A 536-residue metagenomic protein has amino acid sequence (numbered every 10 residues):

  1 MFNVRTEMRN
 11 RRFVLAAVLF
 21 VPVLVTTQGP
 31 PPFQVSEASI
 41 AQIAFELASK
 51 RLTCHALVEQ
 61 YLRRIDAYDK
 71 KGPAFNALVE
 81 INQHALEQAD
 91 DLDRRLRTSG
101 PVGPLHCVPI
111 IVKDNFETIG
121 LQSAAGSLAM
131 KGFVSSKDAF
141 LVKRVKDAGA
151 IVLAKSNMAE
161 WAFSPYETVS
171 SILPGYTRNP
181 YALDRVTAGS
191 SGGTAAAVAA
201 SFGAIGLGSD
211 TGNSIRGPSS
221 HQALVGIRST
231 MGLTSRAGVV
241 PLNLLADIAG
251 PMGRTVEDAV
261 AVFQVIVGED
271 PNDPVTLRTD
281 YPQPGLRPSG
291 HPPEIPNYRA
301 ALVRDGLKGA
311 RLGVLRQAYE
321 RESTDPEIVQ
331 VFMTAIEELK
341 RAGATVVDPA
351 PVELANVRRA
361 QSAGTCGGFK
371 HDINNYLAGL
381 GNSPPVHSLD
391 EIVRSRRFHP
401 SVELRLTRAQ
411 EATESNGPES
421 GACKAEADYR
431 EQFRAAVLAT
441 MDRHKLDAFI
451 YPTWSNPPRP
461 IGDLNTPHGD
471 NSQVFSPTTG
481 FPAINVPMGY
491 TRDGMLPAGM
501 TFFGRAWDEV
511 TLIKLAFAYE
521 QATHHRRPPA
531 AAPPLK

Functional and structural regions predicted by a protein language model:
F2-Q88, R97, R316, I328 (+4 more regions): An N-terminal boundary/leader segment
G29-G212, T230, I248, R254 (+1 more regions): Gly/Ser-rich catalytic/binding loops embedded in alpha/beta enzyme cores
A44-L47, R51, L62-G72, N82 (+17 more regions): Sec/Tat-exported extracytoplasmic proteins
K50, C107, D147, I151 (+5 more regions): Glycine-rich, small-residue loops and helix-cap segments that act as flexible hinges at active-site edges
Q60, D114-N115, A124-A125, A154-M158 (+9 more regions): Active-site-proximal beta-strand/loop segments in catalytic clefts of secreted hydrolases
A67, D147, I151, A199-G313 (+4 more regions): Structural helix-boundary/capping segments
H106-A125, A300-Q317, G367-L438, P487-P497: Short helix-loop capping/hinge segments that flank enzyme active sites or metal/cofactor-binding pockets
S123-S127, K131-G132, E322-P326, P458-T466: Glycine/threonine-rich flexible loop motifs
